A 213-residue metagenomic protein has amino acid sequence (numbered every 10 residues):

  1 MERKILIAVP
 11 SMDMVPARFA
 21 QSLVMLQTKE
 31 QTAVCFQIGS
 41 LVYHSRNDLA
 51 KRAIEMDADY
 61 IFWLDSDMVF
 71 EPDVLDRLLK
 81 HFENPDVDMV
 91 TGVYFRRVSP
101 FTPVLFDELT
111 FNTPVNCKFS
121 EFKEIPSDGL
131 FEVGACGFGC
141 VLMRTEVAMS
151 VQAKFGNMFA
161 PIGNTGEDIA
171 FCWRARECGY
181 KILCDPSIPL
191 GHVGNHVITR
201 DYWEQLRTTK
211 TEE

Functional and structural regions predicted by a protein language model:
M1, L6, E146, S150-E213: C-terminal catalytic/acceptor-binding lobe
M1-H44: N-proximal low-complexity "stem/linker" segments adjacent to membrane-targeting elements
A8-P10, K29, D67, D76-H81: Polar low-complexity intrinsically disordered regions
T28, I54-E55, E83: Residue-level signal for alpha-helix termini/capping positions
N47-Y60: Active-site nucleotide-sugar/metal-binding loop of Leloir-type enzymes
A50, E71-A160: Conserved catalytic core of nucleotide-sugar-dependent glycosyltransferases
A58, D86-V87, Y180: Short, high-confidence coil segments that cap the C-terminus of an alpha-helix and link into the following beta-strand
A58-V69: Short beta-strand-to-loop acidic/aromatic patch adjacent to the donor-nucleotide binding site
